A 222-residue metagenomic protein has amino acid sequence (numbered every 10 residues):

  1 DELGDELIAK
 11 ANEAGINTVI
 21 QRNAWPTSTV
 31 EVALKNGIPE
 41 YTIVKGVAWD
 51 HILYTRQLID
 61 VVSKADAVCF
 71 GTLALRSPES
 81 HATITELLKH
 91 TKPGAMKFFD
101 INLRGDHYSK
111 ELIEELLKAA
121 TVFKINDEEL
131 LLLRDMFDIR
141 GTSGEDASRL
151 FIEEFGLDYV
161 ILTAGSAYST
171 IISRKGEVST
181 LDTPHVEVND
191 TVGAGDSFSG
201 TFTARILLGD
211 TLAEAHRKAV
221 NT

Functional and structural regions predicted by a protein language model:
D1-T72: Conserved N-terminal subdomain of the carbohydrate kinase-like
D5-A14, T85, G176-V186: Short, electropositive alpha-helical surface patch
E6, V30, L132-L133, Y168-I171 (+1 more regions): Phosphate- and divalent-cation-binding pockets in alpha/beta enzyme and binding domains that engage nucleotide-derived
G15-I16, K64, K97, A119 (+1 more regions): Short loop/turn motifs at secondary-structure junctions
N17, M96, V122, V178 (+1 more regions): Residue-level detector of anion-binding/catalytic polar loops
D60-V61, E115-L116, E153: Structural alpha-helical scaffold elements that stabilize or flank donor/cofactor-binding regions in carbohydrate
A67, G71-R149, A167-Y168: Conserved beta-alpha-beta core of the PfkB/ribokinase-like small-molecule kinase fold
F137, G141-T222: Conserved phosphate-binding/catalytic region of the ribokinase-like
